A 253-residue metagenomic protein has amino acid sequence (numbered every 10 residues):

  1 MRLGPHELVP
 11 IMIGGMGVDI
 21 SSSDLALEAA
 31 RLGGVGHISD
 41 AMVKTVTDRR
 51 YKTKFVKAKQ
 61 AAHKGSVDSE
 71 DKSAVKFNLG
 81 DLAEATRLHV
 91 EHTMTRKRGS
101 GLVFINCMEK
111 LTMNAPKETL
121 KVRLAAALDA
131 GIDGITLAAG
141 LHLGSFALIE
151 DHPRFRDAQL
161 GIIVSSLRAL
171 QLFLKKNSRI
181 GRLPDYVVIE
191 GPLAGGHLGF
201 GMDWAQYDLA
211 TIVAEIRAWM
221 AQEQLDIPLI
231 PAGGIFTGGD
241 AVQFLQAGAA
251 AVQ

Functional and structural regions predicted by a protein language model:
M1-Q224: Active-site entrance/lid segments in N-terminal catalytic domains of soluble metabolic enzymes
M12, V188, I230-P231, Q253: Structured core elements
M16, P228-F236: Glycine-rich beta-strand-to-loop/alpha-helix junction loops that act as flexible
S21-S23, T237-A241: Short glycine/serine/threonine-rich phosphate/pyrophosphate-binding segments that cradle anionic phosphate groups
L172-L174, D240-Q243: A short acidic (Asp/Glu
A194, I235-G238: Short, catalytically relevant binding-site loops at active-site mouths
V242-Q253: A compact, surface-exposed functional segment
